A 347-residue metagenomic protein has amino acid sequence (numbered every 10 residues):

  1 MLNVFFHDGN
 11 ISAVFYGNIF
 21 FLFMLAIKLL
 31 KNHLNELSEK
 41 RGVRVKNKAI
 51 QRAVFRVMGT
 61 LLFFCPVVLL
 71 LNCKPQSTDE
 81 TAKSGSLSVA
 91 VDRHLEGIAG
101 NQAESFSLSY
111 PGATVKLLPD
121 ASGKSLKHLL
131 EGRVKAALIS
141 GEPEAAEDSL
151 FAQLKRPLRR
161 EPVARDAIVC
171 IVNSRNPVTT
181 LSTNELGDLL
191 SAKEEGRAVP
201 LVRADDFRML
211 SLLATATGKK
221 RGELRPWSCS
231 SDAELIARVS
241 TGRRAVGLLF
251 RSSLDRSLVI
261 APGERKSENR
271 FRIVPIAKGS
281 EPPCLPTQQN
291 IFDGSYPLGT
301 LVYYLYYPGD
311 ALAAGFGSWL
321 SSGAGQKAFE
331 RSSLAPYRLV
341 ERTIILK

Functional and structural regions predicted by a protein language model:
L2, V54, S149-Q153, W227-S228: Short, solvent-exposed secondary-structure boundary motifs
L2-N3, L69: Short intrinsically disordered, low-complexity coil segments enriched in acidic
V4-A53: N-terminal secretory signal peptides that target proteins for export/translocation
M58-L69: Bacterial N-terminal signal peptides
C73-L118, S122-G123, K127-L130, R159-D166 (+1 more regions): Exported/periplasmic ABC-transporter solute-binding proteins
S122-L154: Pocket-flanking alpha-helical
